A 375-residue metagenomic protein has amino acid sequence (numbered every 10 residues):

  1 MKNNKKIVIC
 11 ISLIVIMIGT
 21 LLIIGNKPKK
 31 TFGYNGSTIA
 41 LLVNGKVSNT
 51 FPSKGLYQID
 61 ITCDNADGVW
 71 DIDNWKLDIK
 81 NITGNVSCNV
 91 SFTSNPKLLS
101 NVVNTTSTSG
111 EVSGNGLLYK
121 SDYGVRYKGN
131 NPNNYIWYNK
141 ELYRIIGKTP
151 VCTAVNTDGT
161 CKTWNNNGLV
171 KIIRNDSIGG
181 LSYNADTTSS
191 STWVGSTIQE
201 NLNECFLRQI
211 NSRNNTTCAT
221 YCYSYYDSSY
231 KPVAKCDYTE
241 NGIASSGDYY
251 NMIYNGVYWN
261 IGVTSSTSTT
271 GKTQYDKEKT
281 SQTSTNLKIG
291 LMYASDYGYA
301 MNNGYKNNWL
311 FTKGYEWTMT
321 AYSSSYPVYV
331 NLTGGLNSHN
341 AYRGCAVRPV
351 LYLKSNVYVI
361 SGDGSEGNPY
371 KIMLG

Functional and structural regions predicted by a protein language model:
N4-G55, D71-K76, K80-G375: Long, domain-scale functional regions
I59-I61: Short beta-strand elements bearing conserved aromatic residues within extracellular beta-rich modules
D64-G68: Change "in extracellular beta-sheet-rich domains … of secreted and cell-surface proteins" to "in beta-sheet-rich domains
